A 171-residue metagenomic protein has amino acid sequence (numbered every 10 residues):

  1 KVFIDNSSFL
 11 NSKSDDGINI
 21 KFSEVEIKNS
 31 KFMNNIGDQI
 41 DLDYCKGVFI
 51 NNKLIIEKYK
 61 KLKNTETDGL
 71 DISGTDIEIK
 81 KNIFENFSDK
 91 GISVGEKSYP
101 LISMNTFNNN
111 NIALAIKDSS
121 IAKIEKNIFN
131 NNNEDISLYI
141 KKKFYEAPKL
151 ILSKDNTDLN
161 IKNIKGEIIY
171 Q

Functional and structural regions predicted by a protein language model:
K1-Q171: Extracellular beta-rich repeat passengers
